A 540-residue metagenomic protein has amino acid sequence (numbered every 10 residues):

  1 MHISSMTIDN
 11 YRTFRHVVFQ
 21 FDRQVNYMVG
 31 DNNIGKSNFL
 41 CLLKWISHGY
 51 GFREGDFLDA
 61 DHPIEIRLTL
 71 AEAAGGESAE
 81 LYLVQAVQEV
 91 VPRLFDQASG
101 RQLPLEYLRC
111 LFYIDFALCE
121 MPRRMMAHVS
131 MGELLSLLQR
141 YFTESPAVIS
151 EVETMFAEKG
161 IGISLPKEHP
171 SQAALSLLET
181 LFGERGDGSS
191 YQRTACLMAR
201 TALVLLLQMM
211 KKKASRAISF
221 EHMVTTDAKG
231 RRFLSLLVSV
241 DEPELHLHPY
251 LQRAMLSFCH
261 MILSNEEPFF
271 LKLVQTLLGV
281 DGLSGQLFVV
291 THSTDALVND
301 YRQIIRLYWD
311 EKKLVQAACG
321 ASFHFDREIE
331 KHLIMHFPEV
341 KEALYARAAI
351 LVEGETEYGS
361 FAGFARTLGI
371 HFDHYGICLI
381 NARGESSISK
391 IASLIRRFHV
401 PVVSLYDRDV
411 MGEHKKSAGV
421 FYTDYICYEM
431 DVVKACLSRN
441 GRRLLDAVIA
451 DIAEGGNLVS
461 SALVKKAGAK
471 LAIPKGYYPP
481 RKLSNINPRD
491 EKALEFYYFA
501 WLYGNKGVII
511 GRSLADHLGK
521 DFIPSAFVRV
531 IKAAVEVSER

Functional and structural regions predicted by a protein language model:
M1-H48, G183-E339, V537: Switch/communication elements of ASCE P-loop NTPase nucleotide-binding domains
V29, L40-E80: Conserved P-loop NTP-binding catalytic core
G51-L58, A74-S150: Glycine-rich phosphate-binding loops of NTPases
L58-D61, A228-R232, P268-F270, L277-L283 (+4 more regions): Conserved catalytic network of the ASCE P-loop NTPase/AAA+ motor domain
E72-G75, A117-M121, T294-A296, E311 (+4 more regions): Conserved nucleotide-binding/hydrolysis micro-motifs of P-loop NTPases
Y107, A296-N299, M411-A418: Short loop/helix-cap segments at secondary-structure boundaries that form the rim of catalytic
L134-G186, S215-F220, K229-R232, L236: Alpha-helical coupling/stalk and coiled-coil linker elements that connect catalytic or binding modules and transmit
F337-L351, E355-R540: Acidic, Mg2+-coordinating catalytic modules of nucleic-acid enzymes
